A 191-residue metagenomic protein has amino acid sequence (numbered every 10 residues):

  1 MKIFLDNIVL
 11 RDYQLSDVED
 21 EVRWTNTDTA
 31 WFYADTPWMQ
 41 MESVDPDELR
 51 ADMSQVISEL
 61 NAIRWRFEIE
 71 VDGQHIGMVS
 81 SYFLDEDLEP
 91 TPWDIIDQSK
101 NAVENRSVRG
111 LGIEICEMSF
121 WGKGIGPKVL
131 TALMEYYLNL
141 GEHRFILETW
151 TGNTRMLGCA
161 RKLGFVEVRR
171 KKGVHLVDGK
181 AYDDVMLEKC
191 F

Functional and structural regions predicted by a protein language model:
M1-S54: A short, well-structured alpha-helix characteristic of acyl/acetyltransferase catalytic modules
E42-F120, C190-F191: Acetyl-CoA-dependent GNAT
Q74-G77, R155, A181: Glycine-rich acetyl-CoA-binding "A-motif" of GNAT/NAT acetyltransferases
I96, K100, G173-F191: C-terminal "cap" of GNAT-fold acetyltransferases
C116, L147-L157, V174-H175: Conserved beta-strand-loop-alpha-helix junction that forms the acyl-donor binding cleft
G122-N139, L157-K162: Conserved acetyl-CoA-binding loop-helix of GNAT-fold acetyltransferases
N139-T149: Conserved GNAT acetyl-CoA-binding A-motif
R161-K171: Conserved acetyl-CoA-binding loop of GNAT-fold acetyltransferases
